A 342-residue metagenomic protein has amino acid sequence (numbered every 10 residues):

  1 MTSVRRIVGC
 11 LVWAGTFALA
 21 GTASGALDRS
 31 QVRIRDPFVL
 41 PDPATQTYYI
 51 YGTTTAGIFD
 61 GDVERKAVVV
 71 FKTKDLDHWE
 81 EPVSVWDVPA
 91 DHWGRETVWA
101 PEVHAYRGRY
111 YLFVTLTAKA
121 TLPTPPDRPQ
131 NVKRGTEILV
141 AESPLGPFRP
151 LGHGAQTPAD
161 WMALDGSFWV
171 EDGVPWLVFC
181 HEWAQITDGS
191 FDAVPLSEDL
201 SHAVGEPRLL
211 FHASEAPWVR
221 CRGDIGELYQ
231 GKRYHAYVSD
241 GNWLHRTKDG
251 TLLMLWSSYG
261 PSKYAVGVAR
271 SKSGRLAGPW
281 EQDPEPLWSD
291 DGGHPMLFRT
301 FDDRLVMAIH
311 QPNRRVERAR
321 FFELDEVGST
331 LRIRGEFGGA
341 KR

Functional and structural regions predicted by a protein language model:
M1-L11: Bacterial N-terminal signal peptides that target proteins for export
V4, A18-A23: Intrinsic low-complexity, intrinsically disordered segments enriched in polar/basic residues
G9-A20: Bacterial N-terminal signal peptides
T22-R342: Carbohydrate-active catalytic/glycan-binding domains of CAZyme proteins, especially the secreted or lumenal ectodomains
